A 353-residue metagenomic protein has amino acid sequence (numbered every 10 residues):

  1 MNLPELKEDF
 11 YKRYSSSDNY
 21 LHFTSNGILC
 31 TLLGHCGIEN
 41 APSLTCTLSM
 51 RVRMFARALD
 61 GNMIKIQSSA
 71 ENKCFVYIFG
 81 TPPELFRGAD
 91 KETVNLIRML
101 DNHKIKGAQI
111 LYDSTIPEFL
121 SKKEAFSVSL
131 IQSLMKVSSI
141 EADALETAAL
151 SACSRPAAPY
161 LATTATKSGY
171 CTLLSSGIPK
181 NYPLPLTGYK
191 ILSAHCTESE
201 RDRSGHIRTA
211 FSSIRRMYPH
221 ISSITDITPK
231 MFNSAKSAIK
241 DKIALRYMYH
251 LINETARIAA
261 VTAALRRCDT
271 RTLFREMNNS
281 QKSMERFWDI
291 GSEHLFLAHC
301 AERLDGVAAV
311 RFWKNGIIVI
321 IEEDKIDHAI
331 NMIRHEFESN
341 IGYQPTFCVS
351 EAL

Functional and structural regions predicted by a protein language model:
M1-L21, L29-A41, R87-L184, T197 (+2 more regions): Gly/Ser-rich oxyanion-binding loop with an adjacent helix/lid that shapes the negatively charged ligand pocket
M1-L32, P42-S43, R53-G88, T172-V310 (+1 more regions): C-terminal nucleotide
C36-G37, F126, R271, N315-I318: Short, flexible micro-motifs
M50: Residues that flank catalytic or metal-binding motifs in active/ligand-binding sites
P159, A309-I317: Conserved phosphate/anionic-ligand binding catalytic regions in large, soluble enzymes, centered on
